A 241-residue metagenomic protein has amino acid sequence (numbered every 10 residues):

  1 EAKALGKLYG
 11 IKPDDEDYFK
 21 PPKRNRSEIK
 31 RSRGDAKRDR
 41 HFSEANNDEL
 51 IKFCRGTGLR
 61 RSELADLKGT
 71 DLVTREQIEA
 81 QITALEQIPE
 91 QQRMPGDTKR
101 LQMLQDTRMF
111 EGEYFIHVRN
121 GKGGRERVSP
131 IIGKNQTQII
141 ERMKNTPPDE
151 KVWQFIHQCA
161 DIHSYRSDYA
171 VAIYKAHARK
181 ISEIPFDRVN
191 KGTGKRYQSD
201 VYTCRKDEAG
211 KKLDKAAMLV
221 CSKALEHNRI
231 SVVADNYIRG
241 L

Functional and structural regions predicted by a protein language model:
E1-K12: Non-catalytic DNA-binding core/recognition domains of DNA-processing enzymes
P21-F42, M94, G112, G123-K134 (+1 more regions): DNA breakage-rejoining catalytic core of tyrosine-based enzymes
R33-R61, R205, K212-M218: Basic, Lys/Arg- and aromatic-enriched nucleic-acid-binding interface segment
C54-M109: Short, charged phosphate-coordinating catalytic segments
L64, H163-A178, Q198-D200, A209 (+1 more regions): Short, basic/aromatic-rich helical patch in the C-terminal catalytic core of site-specific tyrosine
T83-E86, E90-M94, P185-A209: Intrinsically disordered, low-complexity domain-flanking/linker segments in eukaryotic proteins, enriched
Q91-T98, N120-E141, E150-Y169: C-terminal catalytic core of Y-nucleophile DNA break-rejoin enzymes
F115-V118, R196-L241: Short functional hotspots where side chains directly engage DNA or cofactors
